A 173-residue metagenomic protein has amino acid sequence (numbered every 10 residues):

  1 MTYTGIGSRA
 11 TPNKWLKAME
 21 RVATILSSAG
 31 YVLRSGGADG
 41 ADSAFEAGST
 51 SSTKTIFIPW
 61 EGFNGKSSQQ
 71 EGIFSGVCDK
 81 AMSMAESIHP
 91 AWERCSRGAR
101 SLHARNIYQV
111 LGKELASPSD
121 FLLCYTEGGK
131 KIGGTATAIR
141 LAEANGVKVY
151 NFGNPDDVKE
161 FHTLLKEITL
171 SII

Functional and structural regions predicted by a protein language model:
M1-T4, R9-H162: Acidic/glycine-enriched connector segments
V158-I173: Glycine-rich ThDP/TPP pyrophosphate-binding loop and its adjacent helix/strand module within ThDP-dependent enzymes
